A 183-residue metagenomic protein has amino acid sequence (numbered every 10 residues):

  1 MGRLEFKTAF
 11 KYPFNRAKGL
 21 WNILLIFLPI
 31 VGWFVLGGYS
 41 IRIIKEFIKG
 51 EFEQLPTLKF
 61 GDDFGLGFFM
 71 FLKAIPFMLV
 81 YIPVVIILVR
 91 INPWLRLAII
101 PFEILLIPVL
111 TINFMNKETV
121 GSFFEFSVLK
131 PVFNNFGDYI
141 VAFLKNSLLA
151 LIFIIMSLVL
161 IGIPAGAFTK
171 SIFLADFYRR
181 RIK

Functional and structural regions predicted by a protein language model:
G2-F6, P13, G50, D176 (+1 more regions): Intrinsically disordered, low-complexity serine/threonine-rich segments
R3-L28, T57-P83, L106-I155: Interfacial aromatic "cap" segments that immediately flank transmembrane helices in multipass membrane proteins
P13, P83-V84, R96-P101: Short hydrophobic/aromatic-rich motifs at helix boundaries and adjacent loops
I26-I48, V89-F123, F153-K183: Selective recognition of hydrophobic, aromatic-rich stretches within alpha-helical transmembrane segments of polytopic
I43-F60: Membrane-interface amphipathic/juxtamembrane segments adjacent to transmembrane helices
I82, I86-R90: Short linear sequence motif anchored by a di-proline
